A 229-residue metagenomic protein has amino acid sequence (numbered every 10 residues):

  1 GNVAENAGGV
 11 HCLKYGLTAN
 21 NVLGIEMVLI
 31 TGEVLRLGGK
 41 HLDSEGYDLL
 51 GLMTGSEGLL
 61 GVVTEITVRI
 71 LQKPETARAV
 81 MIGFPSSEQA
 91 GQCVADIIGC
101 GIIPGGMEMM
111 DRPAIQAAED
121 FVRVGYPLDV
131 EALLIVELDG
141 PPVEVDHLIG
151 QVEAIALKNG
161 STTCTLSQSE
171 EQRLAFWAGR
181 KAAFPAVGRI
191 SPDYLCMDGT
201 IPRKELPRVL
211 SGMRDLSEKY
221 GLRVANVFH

Functional and structural regions predicted by a protein language model:
N2-H229: Noncatalytic alpha-helical scaffold of FAD-dependent oxidoreductases
